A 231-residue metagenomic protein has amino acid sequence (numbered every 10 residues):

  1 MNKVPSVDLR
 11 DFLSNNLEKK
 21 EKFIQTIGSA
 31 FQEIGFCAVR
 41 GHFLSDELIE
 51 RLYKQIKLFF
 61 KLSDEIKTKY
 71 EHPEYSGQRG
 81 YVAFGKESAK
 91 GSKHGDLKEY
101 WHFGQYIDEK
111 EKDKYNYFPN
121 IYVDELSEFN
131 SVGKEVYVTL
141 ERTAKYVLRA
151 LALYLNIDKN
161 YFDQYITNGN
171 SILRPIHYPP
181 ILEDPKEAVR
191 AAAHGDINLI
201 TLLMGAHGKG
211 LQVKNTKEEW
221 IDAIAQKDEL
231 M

Functional and structural regions predicted by a protein language model:
M1-M231: Peripheral, non-catalytic segments flanking oxidoreductase cores
